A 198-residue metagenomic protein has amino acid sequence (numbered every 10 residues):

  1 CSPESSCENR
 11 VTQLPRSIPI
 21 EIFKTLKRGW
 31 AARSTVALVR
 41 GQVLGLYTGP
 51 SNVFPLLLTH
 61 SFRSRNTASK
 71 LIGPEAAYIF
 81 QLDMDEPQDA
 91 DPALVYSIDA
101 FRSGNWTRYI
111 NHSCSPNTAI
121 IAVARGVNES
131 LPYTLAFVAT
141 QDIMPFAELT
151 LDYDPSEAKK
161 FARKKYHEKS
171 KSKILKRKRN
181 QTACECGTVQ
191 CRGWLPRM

Functional and structural regions predicted by a protein language model:
C1-G29, K165, K173-M198: Accessory low-complexity/Zn-finger-associated flanking regions of SET/PR-domain chromatin methyltransferases
E8-G126, Q141, K169-S170: Catalytic cores of histone-lysine modification enzymes
V39, N52-F54, E157-K160, G193: Flexible loop/turn segments at secondary-structure boundaries
A93-L94, I120-V123, T150, F161-K164 (+1 more regions): Short conserved micro-motifs at the rims of enzyme active sites and ligand-binding pockets
T107-Y109, S115-K160: C-terminal folded domains that constitute the principal catalytic or ligand-binding module of multi-domain proteins
S156-K169, L175: Glycine-anchored, exposed beta-strand/edge motif detector
